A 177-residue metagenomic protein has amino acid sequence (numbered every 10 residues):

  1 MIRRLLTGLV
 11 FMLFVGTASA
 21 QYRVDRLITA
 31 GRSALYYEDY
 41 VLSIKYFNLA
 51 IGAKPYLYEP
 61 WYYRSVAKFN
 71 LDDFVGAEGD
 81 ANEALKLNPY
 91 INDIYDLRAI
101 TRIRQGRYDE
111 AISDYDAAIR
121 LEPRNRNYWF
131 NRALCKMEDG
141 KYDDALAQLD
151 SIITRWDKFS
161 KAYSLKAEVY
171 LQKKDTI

Functional and structural regions predicted by a protein language model:
R23-D25, Y58-E59, N92-D93, R126-N127 (+1 more regions): Helix-start (N-cap) detector for alpha-helical repeat units in TPR-like alpha-solenoids, especially tetratricopeptide
Y36-Y37, N70, R104, E138-D139 (+1 more regions): Register position in tetratricopeptide repeats
